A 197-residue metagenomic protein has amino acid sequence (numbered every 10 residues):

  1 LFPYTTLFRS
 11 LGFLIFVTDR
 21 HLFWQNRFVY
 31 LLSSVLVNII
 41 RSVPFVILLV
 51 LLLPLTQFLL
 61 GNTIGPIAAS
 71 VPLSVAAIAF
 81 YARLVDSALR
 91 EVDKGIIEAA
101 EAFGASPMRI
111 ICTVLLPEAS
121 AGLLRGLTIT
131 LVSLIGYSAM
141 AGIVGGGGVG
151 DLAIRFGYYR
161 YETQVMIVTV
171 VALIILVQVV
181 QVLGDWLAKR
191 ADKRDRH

Functional and structural regions predicted by a protein language model:
L1, N38-R41, F45-F80, V165-V170: Loop-to-helix entry region at the N-terminal start of transmembrane alpha-helices in multi-pass membrane transporters
F2-L7: Short, small-residue-biased leader/transition segments that mark boundaries at the very start of proteins
R9-L11, I67-V71, V75-I97, L127-T128 (+2 more regions): Membrane-embedded alpha-helices of multi-pass transport/permease systems
L14-L51, L73, I78, R83-S87 (+1 more regions): Cytoplasmic-entry segments and transmembrane alpha-helices of multi-pass inner-membrane transporters
L14-R20, I167-H197: C-terminal transmembrane helix and the adjacent membrane-cytosol boundary/short C-terminal tail of inner/organellar
L89-A119, Y159: Short helix-to-coil transition segments within interhelical loops that connect adjacent transmembrane helices
A105-M140: Transmembrane alpha-helices
Y137-I167, V171-L173, D192, H197: Glycine-rich helix-loop "coupling/hinge" segments at transmembrane-helix boundaries in multipass transporters
